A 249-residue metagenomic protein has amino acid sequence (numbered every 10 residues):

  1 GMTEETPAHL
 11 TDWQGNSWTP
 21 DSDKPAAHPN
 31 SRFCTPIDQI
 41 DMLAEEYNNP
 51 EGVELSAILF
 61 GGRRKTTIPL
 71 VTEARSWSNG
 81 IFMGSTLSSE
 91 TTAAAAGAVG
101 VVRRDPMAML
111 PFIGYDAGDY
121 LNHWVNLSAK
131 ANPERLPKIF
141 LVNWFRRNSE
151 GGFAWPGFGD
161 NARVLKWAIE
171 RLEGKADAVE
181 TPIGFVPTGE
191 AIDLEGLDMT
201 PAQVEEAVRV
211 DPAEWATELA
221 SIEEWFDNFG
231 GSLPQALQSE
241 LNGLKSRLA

Functional and structural regions predicted by a protein language model:
G1-A249: Conserved NTP phosphate-binding and transfer environment spanning the P-loop NTPase/kinase superfamily
